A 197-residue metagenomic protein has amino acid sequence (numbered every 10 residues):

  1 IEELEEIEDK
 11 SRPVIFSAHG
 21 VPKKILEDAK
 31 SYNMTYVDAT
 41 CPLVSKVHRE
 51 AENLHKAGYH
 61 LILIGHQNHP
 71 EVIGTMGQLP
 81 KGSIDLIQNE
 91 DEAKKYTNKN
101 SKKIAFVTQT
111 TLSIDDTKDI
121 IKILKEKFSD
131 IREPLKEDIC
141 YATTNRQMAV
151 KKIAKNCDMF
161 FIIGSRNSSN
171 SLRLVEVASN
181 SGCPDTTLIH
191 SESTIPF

Functional and structural regions predicted by a protein language model:
I1-F197: The feature marks the mature, well-folded catalytic cores of soluble enzymes
